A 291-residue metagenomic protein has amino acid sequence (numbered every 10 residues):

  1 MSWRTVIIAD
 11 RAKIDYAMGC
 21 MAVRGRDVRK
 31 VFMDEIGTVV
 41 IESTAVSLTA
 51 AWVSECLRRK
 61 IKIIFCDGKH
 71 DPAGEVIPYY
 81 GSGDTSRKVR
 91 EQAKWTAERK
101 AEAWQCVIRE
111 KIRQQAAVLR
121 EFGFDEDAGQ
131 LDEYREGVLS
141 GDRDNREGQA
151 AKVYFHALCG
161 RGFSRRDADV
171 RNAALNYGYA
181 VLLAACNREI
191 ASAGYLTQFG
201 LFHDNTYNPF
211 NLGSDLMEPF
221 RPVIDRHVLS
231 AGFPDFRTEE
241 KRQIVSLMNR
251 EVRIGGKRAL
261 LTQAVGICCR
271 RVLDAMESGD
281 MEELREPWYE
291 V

Functional and structural regions predicted by a protein language model:
M1-A45: Non-cleavable N-terminal signal-anchor transmembrane helices
S2-A12, R26, R58, H70-V291: Active-site helix-to-loop segments that bind/position phosphate- or nucleotide-bearing substrates and donors across
F32, T49, R237-E240: A diffuse structural propensity rather than consistent per-protein peaks
D34-D84: Glycine/small-residue-rich interface belts in oligomeric ring/scaffold proteins and their assembly partners
